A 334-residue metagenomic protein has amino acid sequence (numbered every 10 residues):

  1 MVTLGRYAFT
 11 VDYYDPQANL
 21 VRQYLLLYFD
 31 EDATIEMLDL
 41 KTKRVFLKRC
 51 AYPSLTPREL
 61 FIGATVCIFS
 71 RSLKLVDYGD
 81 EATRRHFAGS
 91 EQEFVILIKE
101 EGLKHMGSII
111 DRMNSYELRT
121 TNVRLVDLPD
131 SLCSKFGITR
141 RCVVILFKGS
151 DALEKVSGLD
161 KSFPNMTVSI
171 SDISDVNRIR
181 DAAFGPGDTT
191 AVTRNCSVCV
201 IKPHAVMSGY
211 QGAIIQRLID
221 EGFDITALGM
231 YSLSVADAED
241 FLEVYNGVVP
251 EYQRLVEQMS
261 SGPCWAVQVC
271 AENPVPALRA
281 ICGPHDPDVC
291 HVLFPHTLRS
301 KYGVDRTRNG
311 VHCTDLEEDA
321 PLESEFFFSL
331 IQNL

Functional and structural regions predicted by a protein language model:
M1-A88: Extended amphipathic alpha-helical elements
P16-A18, E31-T34, L38, T65 (+1 more regions): Non-catalytic terminal and connector segments of soluble metabolic enzymes
